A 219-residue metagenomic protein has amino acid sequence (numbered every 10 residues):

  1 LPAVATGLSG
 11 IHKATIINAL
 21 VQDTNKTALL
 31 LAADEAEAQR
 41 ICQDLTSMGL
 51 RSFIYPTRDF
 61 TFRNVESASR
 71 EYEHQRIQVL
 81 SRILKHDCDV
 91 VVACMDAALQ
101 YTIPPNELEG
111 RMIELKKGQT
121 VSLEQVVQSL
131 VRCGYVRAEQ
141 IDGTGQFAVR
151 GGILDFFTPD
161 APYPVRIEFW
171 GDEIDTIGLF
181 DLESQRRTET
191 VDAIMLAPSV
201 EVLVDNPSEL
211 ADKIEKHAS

Functional and structural regions predicted by a protein language model:
L1-S219: ASCE RecA-like P-loop NTPase motor cores that couple ATP hydrolysis to mechanical translocation on nucleic acids
